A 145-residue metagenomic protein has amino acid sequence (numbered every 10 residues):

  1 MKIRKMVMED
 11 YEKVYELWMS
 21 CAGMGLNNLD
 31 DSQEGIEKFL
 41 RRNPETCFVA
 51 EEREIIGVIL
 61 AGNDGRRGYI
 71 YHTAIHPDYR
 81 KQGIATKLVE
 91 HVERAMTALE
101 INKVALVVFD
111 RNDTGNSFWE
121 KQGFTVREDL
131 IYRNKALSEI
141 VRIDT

Functional and structural regions predicted by a protein language model:
M1-V14: A short beta-loop-alpha structural element at the N-terminal edge of CoA-dependent acyl/N-acetyltransferase catalytic
E37-V49, Y69: A short helix-loop-beta-strand connector motif used in the catalytic cores of GNAT acetyltransferases and, in some
V49, E54-G62, Y69-A74: Conserved beta-strand in the GNAT
G62-Y71, R80, V126-L130: A conserved beta-turn-beta hairpin within the catalytic core of GNAT-like acetyltransferases that forms part
I75, K81-R94, K121: Conserved acetyl-CoA-binding loop-helix of GNAT-fold acetyltransferases
M96-V108: Conserved GNAT acetyl-CoA-binding A-motif
L106-G115, N134: Conserved beta-strand-loop-alpha-helix junction that forms the acyl-donor binding cleft
K121-Q122, I131-T145: Terminal substrate-recognition subdomain of acyl/acetyltransferases
